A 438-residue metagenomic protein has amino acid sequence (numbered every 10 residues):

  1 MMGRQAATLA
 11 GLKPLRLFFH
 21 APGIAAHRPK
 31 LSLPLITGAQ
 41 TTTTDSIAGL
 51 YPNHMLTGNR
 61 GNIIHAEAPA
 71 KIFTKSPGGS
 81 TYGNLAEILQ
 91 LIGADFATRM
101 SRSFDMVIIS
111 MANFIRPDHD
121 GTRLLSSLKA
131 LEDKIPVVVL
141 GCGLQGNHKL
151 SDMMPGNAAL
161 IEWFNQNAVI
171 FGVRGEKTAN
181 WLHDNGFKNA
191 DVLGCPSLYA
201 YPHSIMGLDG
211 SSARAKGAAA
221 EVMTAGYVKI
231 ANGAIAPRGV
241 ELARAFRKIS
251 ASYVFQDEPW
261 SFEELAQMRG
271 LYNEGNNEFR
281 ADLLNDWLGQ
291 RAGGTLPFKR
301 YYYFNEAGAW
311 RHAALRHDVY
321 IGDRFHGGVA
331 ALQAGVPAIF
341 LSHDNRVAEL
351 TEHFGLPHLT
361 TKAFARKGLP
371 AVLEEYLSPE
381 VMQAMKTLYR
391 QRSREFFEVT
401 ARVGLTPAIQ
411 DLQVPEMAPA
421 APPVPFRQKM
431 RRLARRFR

Functional and structural regions predicted by a protein language model:
M2-R438: Active-site anion-handling motifs in enzyme catalytic cores
